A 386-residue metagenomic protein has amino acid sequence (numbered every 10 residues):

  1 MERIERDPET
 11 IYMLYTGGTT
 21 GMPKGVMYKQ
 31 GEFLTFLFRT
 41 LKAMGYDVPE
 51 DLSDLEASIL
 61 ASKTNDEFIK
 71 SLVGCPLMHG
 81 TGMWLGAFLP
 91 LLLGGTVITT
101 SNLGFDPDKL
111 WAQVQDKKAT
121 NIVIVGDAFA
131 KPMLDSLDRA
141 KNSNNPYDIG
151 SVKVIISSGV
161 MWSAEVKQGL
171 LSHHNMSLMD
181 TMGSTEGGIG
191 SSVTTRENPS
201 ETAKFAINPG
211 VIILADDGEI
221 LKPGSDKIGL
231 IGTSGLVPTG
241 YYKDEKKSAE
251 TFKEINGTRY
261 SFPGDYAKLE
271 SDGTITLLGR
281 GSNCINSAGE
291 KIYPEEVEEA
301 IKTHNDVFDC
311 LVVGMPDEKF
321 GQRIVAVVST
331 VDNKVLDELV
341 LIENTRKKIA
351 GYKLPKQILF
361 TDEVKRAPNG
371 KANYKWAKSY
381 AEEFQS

Functional and structural regions predicted by a protein language model:
M1-Y15, G21-M22, L52, L60-S71: Conserved pre-ATP/AMP-binding loop-to-beta segment of ANL
T10, T16-T19, S71, L77 (+8 more regions): Conserved S/T- and glycine-rich ATP-binding loop of Class I adenylate-forming
I11-D51: Conserved AMP-binding A3 loop
G18, L92-G95, A119-I124, L134-S200 (+2 more regions): Gly/Ser/Thr-rich phosphate-binding loop
L34-G74, M78-V123, S136, A140-S143: Conserved AMP-binding/adenylation subdomain of ANL enzymes
Q115, S234, T239-G240, E250 (+3 more regions): AMP-binding/adenylate-forming catalytic core of the ANL superfamily
I212-T233, S271-D272, K334-E338, A372-N373: Conserved beta-loop-beta connector loops within the AMP-binding
K347-K371: AMP-binding/adenylate-forming catalytic domain of the ANL superfamily
